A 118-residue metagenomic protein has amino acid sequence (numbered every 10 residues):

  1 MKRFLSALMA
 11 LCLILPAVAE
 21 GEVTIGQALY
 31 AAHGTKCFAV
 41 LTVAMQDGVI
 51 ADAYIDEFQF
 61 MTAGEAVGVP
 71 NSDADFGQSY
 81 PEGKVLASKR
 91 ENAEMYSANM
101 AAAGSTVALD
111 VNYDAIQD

Functional and structural regions predicted by a protein language model:
M1-K2, S88: Generic cytosolic/nucleocytoplasmic N-terminal low-complexity/intrinsically disordered segments
K2-A10: Sec-dependent signal peptide recognition, specifically the positively charged N-region followed immediately by
S6, V18-G21: Short, surface-exposed loop and linker segments with low hydrophobicity and enrichment for Pro/Ser/Thr
G21-D118: Active-site- and interface-proximal helix/loop "cap" or "latch" segments in soluble metabolic and energy-transducing
